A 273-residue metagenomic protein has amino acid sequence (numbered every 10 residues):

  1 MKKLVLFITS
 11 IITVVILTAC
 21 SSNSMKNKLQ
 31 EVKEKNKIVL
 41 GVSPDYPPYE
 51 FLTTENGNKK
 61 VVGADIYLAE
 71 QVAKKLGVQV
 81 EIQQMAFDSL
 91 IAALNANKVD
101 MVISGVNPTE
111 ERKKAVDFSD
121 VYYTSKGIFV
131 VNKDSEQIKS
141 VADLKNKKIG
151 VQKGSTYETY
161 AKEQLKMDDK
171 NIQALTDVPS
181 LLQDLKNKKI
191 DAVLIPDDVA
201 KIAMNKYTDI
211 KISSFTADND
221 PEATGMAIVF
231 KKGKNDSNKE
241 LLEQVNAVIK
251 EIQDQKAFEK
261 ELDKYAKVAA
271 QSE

Functional and structural regions predicted by a protein language model:
I16-A19: C-terminal motif of bacterial Sec signal peptides marking the signal peptidase cleavage site
S21, I66-K75, S155, G225-V268: Extended ligand-binding regions for polar small-molecule ligands
S22-N27, Y157-Q173, K211-A217, N246-E273: Ligand-binding clefts/hinges and TM-proximal coupling segments of bilobed small-molecule sensing domains
K26-G105: Extracytoplasmic small-molecule ligand-binding "clamshell" domains of the periplasmic binding protein/Venus flytrap
Q30-E31, N132-I149: Flexible hinge/capping segments at coil-to-helix
P44, T124-V131, K206-N246, A266-E273: Periplasmic-binding protein-like
K74-K75, Q83-Q84, D88-M101, A115-D117 (+3 more regions): Short helices/loops that flank or line small-molecule/ion binding pockets
S89, V106-K114, Y160-L165, N187 (+1 more regions): A ligand-binding cleft/hinge motif common to bilobed small-molecule-binding domains
